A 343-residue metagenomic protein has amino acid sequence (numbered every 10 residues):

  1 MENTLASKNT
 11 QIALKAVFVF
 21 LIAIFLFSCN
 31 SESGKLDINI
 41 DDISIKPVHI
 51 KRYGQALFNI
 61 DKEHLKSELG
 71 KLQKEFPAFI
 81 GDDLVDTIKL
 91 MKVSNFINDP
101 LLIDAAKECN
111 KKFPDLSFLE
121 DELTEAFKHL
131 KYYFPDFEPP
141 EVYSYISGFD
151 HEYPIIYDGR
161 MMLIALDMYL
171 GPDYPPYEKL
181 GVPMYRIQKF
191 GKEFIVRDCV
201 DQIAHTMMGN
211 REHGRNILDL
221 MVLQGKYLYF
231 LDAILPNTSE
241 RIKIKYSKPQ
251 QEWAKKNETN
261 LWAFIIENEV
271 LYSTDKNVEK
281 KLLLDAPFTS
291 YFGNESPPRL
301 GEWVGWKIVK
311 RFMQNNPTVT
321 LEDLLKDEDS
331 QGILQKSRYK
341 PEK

Functional and structural regions predicted by a protein language model:
M1-I12: N-terminal secretory signal peptides that target proteins for export/translocation
L14-F20: Sec-dependent signal peptide recognition, specifically the positively charged N-region followed immediately by
F25-S28: C-terminal motif of bacterial Sec signal peptides marking the signal peptidase cleavage site
N30-P100: N-terminal mature-domain "stem" immediately C-terminal to a signal peptide or N-terminal signal-anchor/transmembrane
F58, P77, G81, K131-P135 (+3 more regions): Sec-exported extracytoplasmic/periplasmic mature domains
S94-Q251, E322, K326-D327: Acidic/His-rich structured neighborhood in mature extracellular/periplasmic domains
Y227-F288: Acidic/His/Gly-enriched intrinsically disordered linker/tail segments that often contain short helix/coil "MoRF-like"
S273-K343: C-terminal soluble interaction/assembly domains
